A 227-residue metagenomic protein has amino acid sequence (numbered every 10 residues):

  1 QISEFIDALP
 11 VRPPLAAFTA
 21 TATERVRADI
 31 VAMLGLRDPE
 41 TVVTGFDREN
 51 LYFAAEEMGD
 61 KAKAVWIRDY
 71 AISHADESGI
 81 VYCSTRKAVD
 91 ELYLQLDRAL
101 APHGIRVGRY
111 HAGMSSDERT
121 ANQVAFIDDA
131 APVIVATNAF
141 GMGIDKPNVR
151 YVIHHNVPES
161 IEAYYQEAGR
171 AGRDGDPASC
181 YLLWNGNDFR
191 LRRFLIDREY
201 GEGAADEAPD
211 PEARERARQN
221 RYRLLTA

Functional and structural regions predicted by a protein language model:
Q1-Y222: Helicase motor core with emphasis on the C-terminal RecA-like subdomain
L224-T226: Leucine-rich, amphipathic alpha-helical/linker segments
